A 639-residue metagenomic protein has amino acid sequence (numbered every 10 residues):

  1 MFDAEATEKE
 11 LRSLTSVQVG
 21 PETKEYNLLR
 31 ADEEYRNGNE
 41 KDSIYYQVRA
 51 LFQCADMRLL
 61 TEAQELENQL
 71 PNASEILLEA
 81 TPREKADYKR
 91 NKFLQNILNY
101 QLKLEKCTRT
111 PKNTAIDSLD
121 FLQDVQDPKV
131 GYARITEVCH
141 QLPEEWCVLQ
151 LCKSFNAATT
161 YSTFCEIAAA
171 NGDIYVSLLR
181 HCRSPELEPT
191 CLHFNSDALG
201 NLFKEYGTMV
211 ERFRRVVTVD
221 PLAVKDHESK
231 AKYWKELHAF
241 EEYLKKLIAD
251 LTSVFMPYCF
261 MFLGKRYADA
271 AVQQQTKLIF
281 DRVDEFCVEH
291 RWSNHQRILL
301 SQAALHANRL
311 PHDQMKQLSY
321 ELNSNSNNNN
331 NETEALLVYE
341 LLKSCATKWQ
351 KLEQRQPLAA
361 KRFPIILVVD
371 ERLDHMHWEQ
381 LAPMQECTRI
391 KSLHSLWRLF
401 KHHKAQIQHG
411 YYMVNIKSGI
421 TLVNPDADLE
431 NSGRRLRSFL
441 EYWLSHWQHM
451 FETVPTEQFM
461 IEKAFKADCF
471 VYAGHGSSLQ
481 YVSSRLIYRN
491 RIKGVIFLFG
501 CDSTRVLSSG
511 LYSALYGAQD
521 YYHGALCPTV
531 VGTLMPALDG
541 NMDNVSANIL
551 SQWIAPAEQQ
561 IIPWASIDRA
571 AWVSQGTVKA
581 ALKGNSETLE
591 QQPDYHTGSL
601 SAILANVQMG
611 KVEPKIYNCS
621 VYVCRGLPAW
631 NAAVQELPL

Functional and structural regions predicted by a protein language model:
F2-L11: Helix-turn-helix repeat elements of alpha-solenoid scaffolds
Q18-V19: Short coil/turn linker motifs that delimit alpha-helical repeat modules in TPR/alpha-solenoid proteins
E22-E25, L29, R36: "A position-specific structural signal for the A-helix of alpha-solenoid helical repeats
E40-H409, V414-V423, A427-H449: Domain-scale, conserved, charged regions that form catalytic cores and adjacent regulatory/interaction surfaces
N195-N201, V216-D220, H227, F465-S478 (+8 more regions): A structural signal for the main folded, soluble domain(s) of proteins
L396-K417, P425-D426, F465-D568, P638: Catalytic cores of nucleophile-dependent amide-cleaving enzymes
T421-I487, G584-T588: Functional beta-strand-loop-alpha-helix junction segments that form "active/interaction loops" within catalytic
A547-L639: An often Trp-containing, charged/polar helix-loop segment at the C-terminal end of enzyme catalytic cores
